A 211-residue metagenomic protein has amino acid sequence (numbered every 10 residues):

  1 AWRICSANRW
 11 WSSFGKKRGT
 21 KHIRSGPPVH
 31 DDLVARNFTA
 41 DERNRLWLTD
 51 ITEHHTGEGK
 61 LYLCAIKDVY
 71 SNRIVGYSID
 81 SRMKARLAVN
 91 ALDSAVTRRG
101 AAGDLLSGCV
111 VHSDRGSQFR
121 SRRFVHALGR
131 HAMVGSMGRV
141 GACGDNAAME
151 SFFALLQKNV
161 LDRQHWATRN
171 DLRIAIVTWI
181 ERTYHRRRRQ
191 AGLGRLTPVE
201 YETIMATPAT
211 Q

Functional and structural regions predicted by a protein language model:
A1-Q211: Charged DNA-binding/catalytic regions of mobile-element recombinases
